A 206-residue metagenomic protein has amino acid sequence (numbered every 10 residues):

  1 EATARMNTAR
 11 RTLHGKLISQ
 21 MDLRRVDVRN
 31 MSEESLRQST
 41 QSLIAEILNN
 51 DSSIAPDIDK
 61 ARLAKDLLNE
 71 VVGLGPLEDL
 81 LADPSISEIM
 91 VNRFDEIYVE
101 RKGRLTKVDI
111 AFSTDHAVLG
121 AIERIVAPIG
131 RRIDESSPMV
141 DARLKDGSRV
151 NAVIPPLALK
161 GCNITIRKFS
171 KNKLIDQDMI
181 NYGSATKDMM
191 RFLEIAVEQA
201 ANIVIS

Functional and structural regions predicted by a protein language model:
E1-T106: N-terminal anchoring/assembly modules that precede and organize ATP-driven motor systems
D83, V91, E96-A201: P-loop NTP-binding catalytic core
I205: Hydrophobic anchor at the beta1->P-loop junction of P-loop NTPases
